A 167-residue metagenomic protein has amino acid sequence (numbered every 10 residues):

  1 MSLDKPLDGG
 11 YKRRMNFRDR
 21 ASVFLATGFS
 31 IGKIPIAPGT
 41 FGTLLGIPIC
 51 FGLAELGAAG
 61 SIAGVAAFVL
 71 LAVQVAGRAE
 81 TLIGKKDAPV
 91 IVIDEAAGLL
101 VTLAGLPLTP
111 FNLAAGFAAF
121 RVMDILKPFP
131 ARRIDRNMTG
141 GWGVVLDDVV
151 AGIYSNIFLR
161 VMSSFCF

Functional and structural regions predicted by a protein language model:
S2-L44, Q74-T102, V122-I153: Interhelical loop and helix-boundary elements at the membrane-water interface of polytopic inner-membrane proteins
G42-L53: Membrane-embedded alpha-helical segments in integral membrane proteins
I47, G105-L106, G140, S163: Aromatic-rich, lipid-facing transmembrane alpha helices and their immediate juxtamembrane interface loops in integral
F51, A66-Q74, G98-L99, L103-A104 (+2 more regions): Alpha-helical transmembrane segments of multi-pass membrane proteins
F51, E55, T81, L103-A104 (+2 more regions): Transmembrane helix-loop junction
L53-G60, G105-N112: Transmembrane helix interruption/hinge and helix-loop junction motifs
L56-V73, V90-I93, A115, M123 (+1 more regions): Alpha-helical transmembrane segments and their juxtamembrane interface "caps" in small multi-pass membrane proteins
L159-F167: Juxtamembrane boundary at the C-terminal end of a transmembrane helix
